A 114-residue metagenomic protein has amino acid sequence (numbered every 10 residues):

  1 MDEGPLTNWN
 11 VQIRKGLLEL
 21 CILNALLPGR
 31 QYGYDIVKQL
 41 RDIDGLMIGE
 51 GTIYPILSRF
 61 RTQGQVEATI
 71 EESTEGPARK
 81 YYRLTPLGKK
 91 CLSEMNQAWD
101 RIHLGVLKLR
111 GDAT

Functional and structural regions predicted by a protein language model:
M1-L17, A78, M95, G105: Intrinsically disordered, low-complexity serine/threonine- and proline-rich regulatory segments
E3, K90-T114: Amphipathic alpha-helical dimerization/coiled-coil segments that flank or bridge DNA-binding/regulatory modules
N10-Y54, E71: N-terminal helix-turn-helix DNA-binding core of bacterial DNA-binding proteins
R59: Alpha-helical DNA-recognition elements
G64: Glycine-centered, phosphate/nucleic-acid-interacting loop/turn motifs that mediate DNA/RNA or nucleotide
A68: Short beta-strand "wing" residues that participate in macromolecule-binding interfaces
T74-N96: Basic, amphipathic "hinge/linker" alpha-helix immediately C-terminal to the N-terminal HTH DNA-binding motif
